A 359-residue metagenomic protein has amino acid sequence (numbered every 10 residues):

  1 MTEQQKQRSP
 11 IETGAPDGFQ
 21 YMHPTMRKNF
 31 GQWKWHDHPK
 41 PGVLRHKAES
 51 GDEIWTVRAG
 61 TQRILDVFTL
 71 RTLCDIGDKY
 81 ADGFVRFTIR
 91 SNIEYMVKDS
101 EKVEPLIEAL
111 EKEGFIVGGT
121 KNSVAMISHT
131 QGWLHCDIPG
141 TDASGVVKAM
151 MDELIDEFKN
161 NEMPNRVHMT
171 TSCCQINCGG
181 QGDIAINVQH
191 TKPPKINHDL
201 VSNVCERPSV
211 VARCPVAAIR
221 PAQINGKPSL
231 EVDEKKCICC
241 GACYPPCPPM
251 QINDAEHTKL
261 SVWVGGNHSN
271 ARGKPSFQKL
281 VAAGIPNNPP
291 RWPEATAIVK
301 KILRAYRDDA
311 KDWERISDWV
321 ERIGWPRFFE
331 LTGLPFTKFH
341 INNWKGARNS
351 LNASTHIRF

Functional and structural regions predicted by a protein language model:
M1-K47, N287-P289, R304, E321-E330: Acidic/polar, glycine-rich intrinsically disordered N-terminal extensions of enzymes
P16-L65, S128-L134, F277-G284: Short glycine-/aliphatic-rich beta-strand segments at the starts of folded cytosolic domains
R27-F30, W55-R207, R213, K236 (+1 more regions): Small-residue-enriched alpha-helical segments and adjacent helix-cap loops that form tight helix-helix packing
D82-I89, T120-K121, N160-R166, P221 (+2 more regions): Flexible, glycine/charged-enriched surface loops at secondary-structure junctions
R86, S209-V232, K236-S261: Iron-sulfur cluster-binding cysteine motifs and their immediate structural context in ferredoxin-like electron-transfer
I127-T130, H168-Q175, I316-F329, N349: A glycine-rich phosphate-binding loop feature that marks nucleotide/adenosyl-phosphate handling sites
N267-A310: A hydrophobic, small-residue-rich beta->alpha segment in the mid-to-C-terminal subdomain of diverse proteins
N342-F359: Intrinsic disorder at enzyme termini
